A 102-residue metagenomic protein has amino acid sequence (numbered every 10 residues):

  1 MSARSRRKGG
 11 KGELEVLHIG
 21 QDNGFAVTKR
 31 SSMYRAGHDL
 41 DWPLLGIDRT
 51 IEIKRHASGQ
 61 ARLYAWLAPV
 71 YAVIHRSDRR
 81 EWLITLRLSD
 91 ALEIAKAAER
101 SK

Functional and structural regions predicted by a protein language model:
M1-K102: Catalytic phosphate/metal-binding cores of nucleic-acid and nucleotide-processing enzymes, i.e., regions that mediate
